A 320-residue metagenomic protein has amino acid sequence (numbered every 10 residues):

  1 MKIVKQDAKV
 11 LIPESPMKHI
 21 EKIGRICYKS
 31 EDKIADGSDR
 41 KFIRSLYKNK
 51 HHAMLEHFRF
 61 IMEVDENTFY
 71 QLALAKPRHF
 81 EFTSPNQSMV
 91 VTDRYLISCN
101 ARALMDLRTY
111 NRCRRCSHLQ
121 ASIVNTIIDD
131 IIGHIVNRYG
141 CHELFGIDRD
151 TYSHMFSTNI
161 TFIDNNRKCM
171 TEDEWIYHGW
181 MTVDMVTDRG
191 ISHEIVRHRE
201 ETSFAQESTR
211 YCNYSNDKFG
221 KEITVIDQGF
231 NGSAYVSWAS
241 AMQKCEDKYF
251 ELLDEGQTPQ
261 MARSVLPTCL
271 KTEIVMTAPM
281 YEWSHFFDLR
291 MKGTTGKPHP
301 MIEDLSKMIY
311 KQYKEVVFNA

Functional and structural regions predicted by a protein language model:
M1-A320: Family-specific signature for flavin-dependent thymidylate synthase
